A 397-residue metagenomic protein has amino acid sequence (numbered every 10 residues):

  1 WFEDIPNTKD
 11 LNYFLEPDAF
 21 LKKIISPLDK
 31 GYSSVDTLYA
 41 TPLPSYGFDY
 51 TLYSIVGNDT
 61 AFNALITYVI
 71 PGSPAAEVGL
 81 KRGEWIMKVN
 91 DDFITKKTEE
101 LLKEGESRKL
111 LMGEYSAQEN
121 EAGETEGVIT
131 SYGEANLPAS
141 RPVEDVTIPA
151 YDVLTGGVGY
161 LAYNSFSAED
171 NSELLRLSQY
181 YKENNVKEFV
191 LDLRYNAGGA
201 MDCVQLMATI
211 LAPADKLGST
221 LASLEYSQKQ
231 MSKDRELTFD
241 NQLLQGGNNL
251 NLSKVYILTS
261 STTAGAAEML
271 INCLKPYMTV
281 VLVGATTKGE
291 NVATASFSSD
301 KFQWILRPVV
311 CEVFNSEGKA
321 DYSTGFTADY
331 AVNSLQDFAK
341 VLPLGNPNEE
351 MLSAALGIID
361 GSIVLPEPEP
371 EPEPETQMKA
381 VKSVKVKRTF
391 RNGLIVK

Functional and structural regions predicted by a protein language model:
W1-E188, C203, P374-K397: Flexible, low-complexity junctional segments that flank or bridge functional domains
Y160-L161, E169, E173-R176, Y181-N184 (+2 more regions): C-terminal "post-core" interaction segments
R194: Short strand-turn motif at the edge of the Rossmann-like AdoMet-binding core
